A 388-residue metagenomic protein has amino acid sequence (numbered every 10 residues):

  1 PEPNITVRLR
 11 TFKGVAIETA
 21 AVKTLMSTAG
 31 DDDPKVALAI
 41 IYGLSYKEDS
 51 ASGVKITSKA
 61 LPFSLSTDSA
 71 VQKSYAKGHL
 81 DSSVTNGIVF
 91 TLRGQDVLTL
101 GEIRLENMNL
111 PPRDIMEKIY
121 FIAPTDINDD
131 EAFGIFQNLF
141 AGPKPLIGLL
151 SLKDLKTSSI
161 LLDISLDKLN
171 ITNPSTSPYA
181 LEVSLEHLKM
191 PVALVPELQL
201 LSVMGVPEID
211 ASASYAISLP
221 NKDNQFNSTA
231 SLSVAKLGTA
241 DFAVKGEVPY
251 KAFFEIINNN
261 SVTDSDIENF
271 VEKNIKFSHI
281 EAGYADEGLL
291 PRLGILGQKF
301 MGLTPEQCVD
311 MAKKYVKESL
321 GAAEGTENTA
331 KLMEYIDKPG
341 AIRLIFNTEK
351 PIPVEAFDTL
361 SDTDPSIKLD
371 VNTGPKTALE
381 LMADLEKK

Functional and structural regions predicted by a protein language model:
P1-K388: Glycine-rich, small/hydroxylated-residue low-complexity segments
